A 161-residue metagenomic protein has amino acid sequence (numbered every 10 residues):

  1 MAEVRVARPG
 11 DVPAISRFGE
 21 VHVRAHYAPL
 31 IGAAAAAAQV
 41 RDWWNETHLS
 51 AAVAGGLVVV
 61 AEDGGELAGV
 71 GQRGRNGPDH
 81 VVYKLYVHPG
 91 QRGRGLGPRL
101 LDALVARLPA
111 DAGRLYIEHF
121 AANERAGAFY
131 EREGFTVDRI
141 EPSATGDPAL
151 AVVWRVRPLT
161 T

Functional and structural regions predicted by a protein language model:
M1-V4: Extreme N-terminal starter segment of soluble prokaryotic enzymes
V6-V12, S16-R92, P98-L108, D138-S143 (+1 more regions): Acetyl-CoA-dependent GNAT
G56, A149-W154: Short hydrophobic/aromatic beta-strand or adjacent loop that forms the aromatic wall/cage of a ligand/substrate-binding
G77-D79, R114, V152: A generic structural signal for beta-strand entry/edge sites
R92-G93, A122: Nucleotide-sugar-dependent glycosyltransferase donor-binding/catalytic pocket residues
L108-E118: Conserved GNAT acetyl-CoA-binding A-motif
I117-G127, S143-L150: Conserved beta-strand-loop-alpha-helix junction that forms the acyl-donor binding cleft
Y130, F135: Conserved active-site tyrosine of GNAT-family acetyltransferases
